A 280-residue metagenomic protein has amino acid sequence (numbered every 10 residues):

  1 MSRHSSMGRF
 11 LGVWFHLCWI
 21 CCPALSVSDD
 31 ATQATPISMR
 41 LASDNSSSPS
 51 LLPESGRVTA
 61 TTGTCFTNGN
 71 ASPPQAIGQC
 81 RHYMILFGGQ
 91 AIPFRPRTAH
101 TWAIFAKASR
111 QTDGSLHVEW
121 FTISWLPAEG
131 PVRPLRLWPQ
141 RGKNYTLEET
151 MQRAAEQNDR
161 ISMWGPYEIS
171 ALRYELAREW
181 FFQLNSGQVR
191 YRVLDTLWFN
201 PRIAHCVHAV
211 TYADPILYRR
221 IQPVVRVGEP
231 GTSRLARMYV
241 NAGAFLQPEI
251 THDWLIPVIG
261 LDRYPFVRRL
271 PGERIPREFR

Functional and structural regions predicted by a protein language model:
M1-M7: N-terminal secretory signal peptides that target proteins for export/translocation
G12-P23: Bacterial N-terminal signal peptides
V27-A71, A76: Compositionally biased, proline/threonine/alanine/serine-rich low-complexity intrinsically disordered stretches
A71-P74, T112-D113, I169-A177: A short, structured loop/turn motif at beta-sheet edges
I77-Y167: Glycine-rich catalytic cores of cysteine/serine-nucleophile enzymes that process amide/ester linkages in cell-envelope
F94-T98, Y167-A177, T196-V207: Solvent-exposed, acidic/flexible segments
A155, P166-V189: A structural motif
F182-R280: Activation targets extended, charge/polar-rich intrinsically disordered C-terminal tails
